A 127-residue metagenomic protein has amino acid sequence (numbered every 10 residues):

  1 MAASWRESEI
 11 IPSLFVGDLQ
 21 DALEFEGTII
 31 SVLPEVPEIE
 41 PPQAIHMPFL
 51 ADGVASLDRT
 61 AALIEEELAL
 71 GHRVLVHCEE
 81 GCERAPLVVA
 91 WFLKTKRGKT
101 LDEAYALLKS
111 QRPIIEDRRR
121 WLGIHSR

Functional and structural regions predicted by a protein language model:
A2-V76, W91-H125: Cysteine-based protein phosphatase catalytic domain of the PTP/DSP
V76, R84-P86: Short Cys/His-based metal-binding microdomains
